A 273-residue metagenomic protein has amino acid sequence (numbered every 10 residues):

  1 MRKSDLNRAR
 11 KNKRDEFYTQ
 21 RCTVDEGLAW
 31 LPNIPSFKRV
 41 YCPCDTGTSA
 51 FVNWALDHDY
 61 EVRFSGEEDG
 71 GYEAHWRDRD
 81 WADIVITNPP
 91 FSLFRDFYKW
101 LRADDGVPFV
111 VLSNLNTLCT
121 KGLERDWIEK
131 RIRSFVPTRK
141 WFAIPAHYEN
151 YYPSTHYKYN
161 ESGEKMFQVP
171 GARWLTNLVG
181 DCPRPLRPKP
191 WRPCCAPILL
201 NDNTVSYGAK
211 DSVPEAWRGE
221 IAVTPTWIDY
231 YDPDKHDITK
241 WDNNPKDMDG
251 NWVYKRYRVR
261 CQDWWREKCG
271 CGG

Functional and structural regions predicted by a protein language model:
M1-I84, P90-G273: Class I S-adenosyl-L-methionine-dependent methyltransferase catalytic core
